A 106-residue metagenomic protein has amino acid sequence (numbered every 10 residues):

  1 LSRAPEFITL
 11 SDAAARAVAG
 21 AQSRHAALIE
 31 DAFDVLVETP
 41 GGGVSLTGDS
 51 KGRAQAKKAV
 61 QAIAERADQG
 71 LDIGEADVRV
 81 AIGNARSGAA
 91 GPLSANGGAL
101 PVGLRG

Functional and structural regions predicted by a protein language model:
L1-A17: Short glycine-/aliphatic-rich beta-strand segments at the starts of folded cytosolic domains
L1-R3, E30, A95: A generic structural signal for short, non-catalytic loop/turn and secondary-structure boundary residues
T9, G20, S50: Conserved residues at beta->alpha junctions
A13-D31: Short amphipathic alpha-helix segments
R24, D31-D34, Q61-E65: Short, intrinsically disordered, mixed-charge
A27, F33-L36, P40-G42: Compact, well-ordered interaction domains used in eukaryotic information-processing assemblies
E38-A99: Interdomain "pre-motor" coupling segment immediately N-terminal to P-loop NTPase/helicase cores
A99-G106: Dynamic helix-loop-helix/coil hinge segments at AAA+ ATPase domain boundaries and subdomain interfaces
